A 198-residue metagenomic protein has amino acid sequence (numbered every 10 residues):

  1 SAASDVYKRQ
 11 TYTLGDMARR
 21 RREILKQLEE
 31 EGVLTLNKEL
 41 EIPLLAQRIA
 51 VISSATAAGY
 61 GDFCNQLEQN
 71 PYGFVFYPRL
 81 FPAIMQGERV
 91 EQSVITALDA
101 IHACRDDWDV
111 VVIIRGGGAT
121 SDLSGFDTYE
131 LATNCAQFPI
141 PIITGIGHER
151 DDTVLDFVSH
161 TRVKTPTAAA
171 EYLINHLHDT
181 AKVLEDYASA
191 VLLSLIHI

Functional and structural regions predicted by a protein language model:
A2-Y7, I198: Short, small-residue-biased leader/transition segments that mark boundaries at the very start of proteins
K8-Q69: Extended, charge-rich, solvent-exposed interface segments
A50-I196: Short glycine/threonine-rich loop/turn motifs
